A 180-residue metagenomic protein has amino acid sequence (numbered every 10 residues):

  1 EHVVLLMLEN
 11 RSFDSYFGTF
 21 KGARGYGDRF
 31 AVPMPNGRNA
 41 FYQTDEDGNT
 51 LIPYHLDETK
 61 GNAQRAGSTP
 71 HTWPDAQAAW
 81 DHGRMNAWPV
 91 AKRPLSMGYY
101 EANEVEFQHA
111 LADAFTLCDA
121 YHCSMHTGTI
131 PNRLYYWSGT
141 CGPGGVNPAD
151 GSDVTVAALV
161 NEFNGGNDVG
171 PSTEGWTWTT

Functional and structural regions predicted by a protein language model:
E1-T180: N-terminal pro-sequences and low-complexity stem/linker regions of secreted or lumenal proteins
